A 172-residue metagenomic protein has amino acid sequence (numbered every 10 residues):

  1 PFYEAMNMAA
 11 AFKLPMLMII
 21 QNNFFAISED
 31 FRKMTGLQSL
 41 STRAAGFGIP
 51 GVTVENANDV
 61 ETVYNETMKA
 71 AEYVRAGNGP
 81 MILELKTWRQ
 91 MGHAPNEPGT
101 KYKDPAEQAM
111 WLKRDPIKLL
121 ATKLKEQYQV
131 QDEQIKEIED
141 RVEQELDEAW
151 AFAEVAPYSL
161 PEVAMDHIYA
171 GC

Functional and structural regions predicted by a protein language model:
P1-V155: Glycine-rich ThDP/TPP pyrophosphate-binding loop and its adjacent helix/strand module within ThDP-dependent enzymes
V155-C172: C-terminal intrinsically disordered, low-complexity extensions immediately downstream of enzyme catalytic cores
